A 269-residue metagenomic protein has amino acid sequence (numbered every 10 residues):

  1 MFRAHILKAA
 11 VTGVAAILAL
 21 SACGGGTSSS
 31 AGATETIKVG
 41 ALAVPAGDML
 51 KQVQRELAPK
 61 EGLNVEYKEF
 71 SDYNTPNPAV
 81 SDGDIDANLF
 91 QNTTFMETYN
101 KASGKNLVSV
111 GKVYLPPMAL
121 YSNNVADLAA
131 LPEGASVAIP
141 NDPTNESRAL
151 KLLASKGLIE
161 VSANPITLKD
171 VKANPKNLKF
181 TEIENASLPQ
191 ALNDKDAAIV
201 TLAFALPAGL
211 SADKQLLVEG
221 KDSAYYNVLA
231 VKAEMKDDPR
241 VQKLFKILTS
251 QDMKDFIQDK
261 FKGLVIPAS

Functional and structural regions predicted by a protein language model:
A15-A22: C-terminal motif of bacterial Sec signal peptides marking the signal peptidase cleavage site
G24-T27: Bacterial signal peptide processing site
G32-V44, L63-E69, S136-V137: Short, well-ordered beta-strand elements
A43-E66, T75, I85: Short, polar/charged alpha-helical segment
Y67-P78, P165-Q190: Short helix-initiation/N-cap motifs at beta->coil->alpha
T98-V110, V125, D194, P207-V218: Ligand-binding "clamshell"
V110-I159, K254: A conserved helix-loop-strand patch within extracytoplasmic ligand-binding domains of the periplasmic binding
P117-L128, Y225-D238: A bilobed periplasmic-binding-protein/Venus flytrap-type ligand-binding module shared by bacterial periplasmic
